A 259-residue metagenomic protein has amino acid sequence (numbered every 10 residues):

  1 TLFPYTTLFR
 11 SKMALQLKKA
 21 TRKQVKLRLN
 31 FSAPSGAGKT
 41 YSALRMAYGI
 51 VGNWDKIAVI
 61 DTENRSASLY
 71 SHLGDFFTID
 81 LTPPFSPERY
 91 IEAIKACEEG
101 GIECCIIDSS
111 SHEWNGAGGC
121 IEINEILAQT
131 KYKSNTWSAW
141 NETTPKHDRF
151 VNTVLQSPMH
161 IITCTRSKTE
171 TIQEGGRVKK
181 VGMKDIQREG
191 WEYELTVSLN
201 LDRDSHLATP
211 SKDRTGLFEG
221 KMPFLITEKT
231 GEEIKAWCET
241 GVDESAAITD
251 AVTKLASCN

Functional and structural regions predicted by a protein language model:
T1-L8: Short, small-residue-biased leader/transition segments that mark boundaries at the very start of proteins
F9-A33, A37-K39, A43, Y48 (+5 more regions): Interfaces that engage single-stranded nucleic acids at replication/repair/recombination sites
R28-N30, K56, C104-I106, H160-I162: Residue-level preference for the first positions of well-ordered beta-strands
P34, T144-G231: Phosphate-binding/switch region of NTP-binding enzymes
D55-R65: Short beta-strand-centered segment that lines the nucleotide-binding/catalytic pocket of NTP-utilizing
D61-E63, D108-S110, T163-K168: A short beta-strand-to-loop transition that corresponds to the Sensor-1 phosphate-sensing loop of AAA+ P-loop ATPases
A67-Y70, E113-I121, E170-G175, H206-P210: Switch/connector loops and helix/strand junctions flanking conserved nucleotide-binding motifs in nucleotide-processing
I107-E142: Conserved P-loop NTPase nucleotide-binding/switch module
